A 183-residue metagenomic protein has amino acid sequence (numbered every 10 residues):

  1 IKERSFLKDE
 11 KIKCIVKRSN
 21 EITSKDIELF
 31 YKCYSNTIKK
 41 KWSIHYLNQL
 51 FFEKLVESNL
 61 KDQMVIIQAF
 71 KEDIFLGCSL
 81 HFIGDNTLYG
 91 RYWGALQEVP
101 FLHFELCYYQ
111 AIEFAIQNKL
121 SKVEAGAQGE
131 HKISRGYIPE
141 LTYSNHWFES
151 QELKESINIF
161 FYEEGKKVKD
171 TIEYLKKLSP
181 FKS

Functional and structural regions predicted by a protein language model:
I1-I15, K122, Q128-S183: Terminal substrate-recognition subdomain of acyl/acetyltransferases
I1-P100, S179-S183: A conserved beta-strand-loop-helix scaffold within acyl/acetyltransferase catalytic domains
D26-I27, Q49-L50, V56, I112 (+5 more regions): Mixed-charge, polar/low-complexity N-terminal
E28-F30, H45, F82, R91-G94 (+4 more regions): Surface-exposed beta-strand edges and their flanking turn/coil or helix-capping segments
Y31-Y34, G94, Q110-A111, F161 (+1 more regions): Generic signal for short, ordered secondary-structure residues within or immediately flanking folded domains
T37, F52-K54, D73, Y108 (+4 more regions): Sparse, context-dependent recognition of short Cys/His-centered cofactor- or disulfide-binding micro-motifs
D85-Q151: Acyl-donor binding region in acyl/amide transferases
